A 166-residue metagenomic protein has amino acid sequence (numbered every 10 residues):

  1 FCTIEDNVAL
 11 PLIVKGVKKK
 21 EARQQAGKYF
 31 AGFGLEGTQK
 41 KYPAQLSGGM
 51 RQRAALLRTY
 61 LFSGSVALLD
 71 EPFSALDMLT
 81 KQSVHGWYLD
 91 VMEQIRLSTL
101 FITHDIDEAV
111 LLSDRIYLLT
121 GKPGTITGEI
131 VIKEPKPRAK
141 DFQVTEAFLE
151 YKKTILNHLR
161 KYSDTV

Functional and structural regions predicted by a protein language model:
E5, Q39-Y42: Signature (C-motif/LSGGQ) region and adjacent switch/coupling loops of ABC-type ATPase nucleotide-binding domains
E5-I13, R23, V131: Short helical segment in ABC ATPase nucleotide-binding domains corresponding to the A-loop/adjacent helical element
I13, K20-T38: Conserved ABC ATPase "signature" region
Y42-L46, M50: Conserved ABC ATPase signature
L61-S65: A short, proline-enriched helix->beta-strand linker immediately N-terminal to the Walker B motif in ABC-type P-loop
A67-D70: Catalytic Walker B motif of ABC-type/P-loop ATPase nucleotide-binding domains
R96-I102: Conserved H-loop
